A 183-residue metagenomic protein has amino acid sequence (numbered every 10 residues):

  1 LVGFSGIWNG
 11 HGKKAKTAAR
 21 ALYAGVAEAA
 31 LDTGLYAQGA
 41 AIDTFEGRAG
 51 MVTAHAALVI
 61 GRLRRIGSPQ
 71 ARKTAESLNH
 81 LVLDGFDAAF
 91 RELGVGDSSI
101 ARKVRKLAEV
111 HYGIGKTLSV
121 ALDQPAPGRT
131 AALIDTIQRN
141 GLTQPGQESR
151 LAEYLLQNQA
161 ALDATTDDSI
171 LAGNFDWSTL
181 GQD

Functional and structural regions predicted by a protein language model:
L1-D183: Surface/interface-facing alpha-helical segments and adjacent flexible terminal/loop regions used for partner/assembly
